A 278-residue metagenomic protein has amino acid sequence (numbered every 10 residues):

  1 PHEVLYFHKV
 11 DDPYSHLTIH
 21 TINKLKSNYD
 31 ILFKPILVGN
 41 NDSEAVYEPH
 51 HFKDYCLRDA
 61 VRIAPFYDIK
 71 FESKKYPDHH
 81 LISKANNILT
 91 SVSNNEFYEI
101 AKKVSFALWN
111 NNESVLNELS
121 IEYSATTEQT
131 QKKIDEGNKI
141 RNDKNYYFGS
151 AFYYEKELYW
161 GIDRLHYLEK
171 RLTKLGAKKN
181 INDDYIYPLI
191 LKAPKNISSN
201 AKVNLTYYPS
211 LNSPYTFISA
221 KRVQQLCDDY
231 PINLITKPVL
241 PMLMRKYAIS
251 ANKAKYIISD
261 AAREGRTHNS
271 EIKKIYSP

Functional and structural regions predicted by a protein language model:
H2, L37-V38, D54, T126 (+2 more regions): Generic detector of short, locally flexible boundary/turn motifs and exposed helical patches
H2-P13, L32, S199-P214: Short active-site neighborhood of thiol/selenol oxidoreductases, capturing the structured segment around
L5-F7, S43, A60-V61, Y123-A125 (+1 more regions): N-terminal start-of-chain detector that recognizes signal peptides and the immediate post-cleavage beginning
V10, H16-L108, S219-P278: Structural alpha/beta surface segment adjacent to cysteine/selenocysteine redox centers across thiol/disulfide enzymes
D11, N40-N41, E157-Y159, L165-H166 (+2 more regions): Short, solvent-exposed loop/turn segments at secondary-structure junctions
H16-K26, K103-N196, A201-T206, I218-L226: C-terminal cap of thioredoxin/glutaredoxin-like
I36, E155, Y208-S210, K237: Generic beta-strand/beta-sheet core signal
